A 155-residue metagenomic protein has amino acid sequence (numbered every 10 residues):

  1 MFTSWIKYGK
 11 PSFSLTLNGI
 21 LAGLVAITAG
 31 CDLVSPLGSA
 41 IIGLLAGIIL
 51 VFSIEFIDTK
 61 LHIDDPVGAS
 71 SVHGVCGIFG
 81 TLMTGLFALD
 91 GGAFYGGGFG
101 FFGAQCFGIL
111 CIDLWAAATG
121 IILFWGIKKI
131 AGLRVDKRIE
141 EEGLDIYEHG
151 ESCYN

Functional and structural regions predicted by a protein language model:
M1-N155: Glycine- and aromatic-enriched membrane alpha-helices
